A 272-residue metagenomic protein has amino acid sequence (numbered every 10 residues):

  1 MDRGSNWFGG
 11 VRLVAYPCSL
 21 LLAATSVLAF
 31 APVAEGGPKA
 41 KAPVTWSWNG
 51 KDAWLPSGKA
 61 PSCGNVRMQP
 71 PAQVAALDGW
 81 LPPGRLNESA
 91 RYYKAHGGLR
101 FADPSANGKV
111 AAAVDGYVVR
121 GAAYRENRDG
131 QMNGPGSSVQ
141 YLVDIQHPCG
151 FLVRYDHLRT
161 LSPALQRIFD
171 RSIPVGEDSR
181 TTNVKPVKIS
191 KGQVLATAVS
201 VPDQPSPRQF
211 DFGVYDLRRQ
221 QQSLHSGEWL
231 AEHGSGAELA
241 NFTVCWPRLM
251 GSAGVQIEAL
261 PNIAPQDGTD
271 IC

Functional and structural regions predicted by a protein language model:
M1-V11: N-terminal secretory signal peptides that target proteins for export/translocation
G4, A24-S26, H147: N-terminal leader/targeting signatures
G10-A34: Secretory targeting and sorting signals
G37-L142, H147-C149, K185-V194, F242-C272: Surface-exposed, glycine-biased beta-strand/turn segments
K39-K51, F151-D156, L161-Q193, T197-C272: Acidic, glycine-rich catalytic/binding loops that coordinate metals and/or anionic ligands
